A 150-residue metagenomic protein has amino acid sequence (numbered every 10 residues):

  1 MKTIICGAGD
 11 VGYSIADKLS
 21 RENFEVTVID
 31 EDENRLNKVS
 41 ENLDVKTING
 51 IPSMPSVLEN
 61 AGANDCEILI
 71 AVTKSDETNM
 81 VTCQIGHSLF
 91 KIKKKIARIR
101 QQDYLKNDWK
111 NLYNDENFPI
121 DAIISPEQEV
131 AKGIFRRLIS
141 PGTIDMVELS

Functional and structural regions predicted by a protein language model:
M1-S150: Cytosolic regulatory regions of ion transport systems
